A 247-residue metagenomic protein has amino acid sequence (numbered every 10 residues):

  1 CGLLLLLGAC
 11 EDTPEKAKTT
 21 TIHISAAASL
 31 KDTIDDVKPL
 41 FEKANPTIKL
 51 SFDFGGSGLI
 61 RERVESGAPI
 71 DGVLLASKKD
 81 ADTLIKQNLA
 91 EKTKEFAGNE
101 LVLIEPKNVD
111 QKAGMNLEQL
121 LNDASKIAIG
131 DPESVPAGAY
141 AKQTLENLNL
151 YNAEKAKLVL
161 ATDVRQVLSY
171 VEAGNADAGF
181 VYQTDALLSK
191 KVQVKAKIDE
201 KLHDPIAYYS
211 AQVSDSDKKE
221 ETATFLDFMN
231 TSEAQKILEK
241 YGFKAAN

Functional and structural regions predicted by a protein language model:
L4-L7: Bacterial Sec-type N-terminal signal peptides, specifically the leucine/valine-rich hydrophobic h-region
C10-P39, A44, G58, E62-S66 (+4 more regions): Exported/periplasmic ABC-transporter solute-binding proteins
A68-I70: Short acidic/histidine-rich motifs immediately flanking catalytic phosphotransfer sites in two-component signaling
E100: Active-site-adjacent helical/loop segments in soluble small-molecule enzymes
